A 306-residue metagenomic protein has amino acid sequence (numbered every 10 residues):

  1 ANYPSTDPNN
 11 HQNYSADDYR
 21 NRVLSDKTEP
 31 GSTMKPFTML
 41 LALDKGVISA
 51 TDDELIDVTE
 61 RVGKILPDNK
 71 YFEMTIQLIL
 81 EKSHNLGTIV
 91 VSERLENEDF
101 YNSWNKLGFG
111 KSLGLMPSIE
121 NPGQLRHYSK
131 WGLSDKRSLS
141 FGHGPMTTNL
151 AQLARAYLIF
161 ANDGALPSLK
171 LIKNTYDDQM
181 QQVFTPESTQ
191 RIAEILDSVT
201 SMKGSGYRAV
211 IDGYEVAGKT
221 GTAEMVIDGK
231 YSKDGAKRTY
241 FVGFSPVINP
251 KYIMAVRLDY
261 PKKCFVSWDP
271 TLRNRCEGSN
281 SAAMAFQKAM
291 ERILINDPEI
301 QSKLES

Functional and structural regions predicted by a protein language model:
A1-S32, F37-F265, G278: Beta-lactam-recognizing serine transpeptidase/beta-lactamase-like catalytic domain environment
M180, R273-S306: Short, gly/Ser/Thr-rich active-site loops of penicillin-recognizing serine hydrolases
P261, T271-R273: A hydrophobic, small-residue-rich beta->alpha segment in the mid-to-C-terminal subdomain of diverse proteins
